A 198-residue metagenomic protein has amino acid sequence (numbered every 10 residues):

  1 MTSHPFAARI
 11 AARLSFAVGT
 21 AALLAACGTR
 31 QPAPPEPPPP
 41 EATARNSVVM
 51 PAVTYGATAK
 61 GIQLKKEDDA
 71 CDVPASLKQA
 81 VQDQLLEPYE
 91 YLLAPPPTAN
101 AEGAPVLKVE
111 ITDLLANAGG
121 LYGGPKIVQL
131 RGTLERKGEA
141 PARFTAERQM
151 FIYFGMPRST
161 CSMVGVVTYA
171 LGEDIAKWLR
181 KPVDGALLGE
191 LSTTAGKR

Functional and structural regions predicted by a protein language model:
M1-C27: Sec-dependent bacterial lipoprotein signal peptides
I10, A25-D83, R180-R198: A structural "domain/chain start" motif
G19, I62-K65, Y91-L92, Y153: Secretory-pathway extracellular proteins and peptide precursors enriched for disulfide-bonded cysteines
G28-P40, E87-E90, P141-R198: C-terminal/domain-edge helix-coil "capping" segments
T29-A33, P88-L92, P96-R143, E147-R158: Surface-exposed short loop/turn segments
V48-M50, L107-V109, L134, L171 (+1 more regions): Hydrophobic beta-strand residues in large extracellular and virion-surface proteins
Q63-D72, A118-G120, P157-S162: Second-shell loop/turn segments in exported
